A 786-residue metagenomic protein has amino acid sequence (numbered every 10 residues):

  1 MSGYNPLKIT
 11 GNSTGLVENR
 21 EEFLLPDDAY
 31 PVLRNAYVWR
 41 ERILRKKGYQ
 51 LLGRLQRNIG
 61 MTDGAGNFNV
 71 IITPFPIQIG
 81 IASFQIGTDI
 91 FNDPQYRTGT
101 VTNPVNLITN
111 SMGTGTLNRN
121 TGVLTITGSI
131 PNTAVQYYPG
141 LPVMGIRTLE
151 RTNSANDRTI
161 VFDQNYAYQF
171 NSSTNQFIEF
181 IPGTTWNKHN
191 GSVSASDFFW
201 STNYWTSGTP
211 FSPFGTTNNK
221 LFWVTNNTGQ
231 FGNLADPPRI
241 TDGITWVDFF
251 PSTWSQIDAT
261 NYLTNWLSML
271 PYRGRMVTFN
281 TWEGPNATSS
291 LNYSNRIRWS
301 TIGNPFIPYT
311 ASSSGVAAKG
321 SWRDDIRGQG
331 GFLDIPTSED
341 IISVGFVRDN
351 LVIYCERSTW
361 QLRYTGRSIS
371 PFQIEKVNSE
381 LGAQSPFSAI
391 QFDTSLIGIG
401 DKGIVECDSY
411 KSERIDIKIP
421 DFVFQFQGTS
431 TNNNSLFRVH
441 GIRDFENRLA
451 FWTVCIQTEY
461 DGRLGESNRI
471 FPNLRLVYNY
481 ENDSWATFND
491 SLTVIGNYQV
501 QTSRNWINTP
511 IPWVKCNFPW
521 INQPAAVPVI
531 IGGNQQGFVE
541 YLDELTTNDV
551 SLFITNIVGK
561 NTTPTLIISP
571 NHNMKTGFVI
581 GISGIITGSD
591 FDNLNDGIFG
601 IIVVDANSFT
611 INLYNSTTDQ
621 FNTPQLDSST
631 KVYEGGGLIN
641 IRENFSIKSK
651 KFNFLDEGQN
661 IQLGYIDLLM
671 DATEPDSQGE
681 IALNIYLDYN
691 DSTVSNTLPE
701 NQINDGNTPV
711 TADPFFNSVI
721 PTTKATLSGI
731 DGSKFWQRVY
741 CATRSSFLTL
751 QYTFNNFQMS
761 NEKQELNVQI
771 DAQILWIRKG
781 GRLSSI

Functional and structural regions predicted by a protein language model:
M1-G60, G140-I181, W186-F222, G229 (+4 more regions): Beta-sheet repeat architectures centered on beta-propellers
R57-P139, I641: Extended beta-strand solenoid/passenger and fiber regions
T62-F75, T253-T264, P336-T337, S343 (+3 more regions): Surface-exposed ligand/attachment interfaces on beta-rich extracellular proteins
D63, I86, T98, M112-T114 (+7 more regions): Acidic/polar residues in short coil/turn loops that connect beta-strands within repeat-based beta-sheet scaffolds
N69-T73, G122-I126, V161, L221-W223 (+7 more regions): Generic recognition of long tandem-repeat/solenoid scaffolds
T125-G140, K188-G191, D549-E643: Small/polar beta-strand repeat architecture
L141-L149, I178-V193, D248-V439: Beta-propeller and closely related beta-pinwheel folds
Y204-W205, P210-Y262: Beta-strand-rich solenoidal segments
